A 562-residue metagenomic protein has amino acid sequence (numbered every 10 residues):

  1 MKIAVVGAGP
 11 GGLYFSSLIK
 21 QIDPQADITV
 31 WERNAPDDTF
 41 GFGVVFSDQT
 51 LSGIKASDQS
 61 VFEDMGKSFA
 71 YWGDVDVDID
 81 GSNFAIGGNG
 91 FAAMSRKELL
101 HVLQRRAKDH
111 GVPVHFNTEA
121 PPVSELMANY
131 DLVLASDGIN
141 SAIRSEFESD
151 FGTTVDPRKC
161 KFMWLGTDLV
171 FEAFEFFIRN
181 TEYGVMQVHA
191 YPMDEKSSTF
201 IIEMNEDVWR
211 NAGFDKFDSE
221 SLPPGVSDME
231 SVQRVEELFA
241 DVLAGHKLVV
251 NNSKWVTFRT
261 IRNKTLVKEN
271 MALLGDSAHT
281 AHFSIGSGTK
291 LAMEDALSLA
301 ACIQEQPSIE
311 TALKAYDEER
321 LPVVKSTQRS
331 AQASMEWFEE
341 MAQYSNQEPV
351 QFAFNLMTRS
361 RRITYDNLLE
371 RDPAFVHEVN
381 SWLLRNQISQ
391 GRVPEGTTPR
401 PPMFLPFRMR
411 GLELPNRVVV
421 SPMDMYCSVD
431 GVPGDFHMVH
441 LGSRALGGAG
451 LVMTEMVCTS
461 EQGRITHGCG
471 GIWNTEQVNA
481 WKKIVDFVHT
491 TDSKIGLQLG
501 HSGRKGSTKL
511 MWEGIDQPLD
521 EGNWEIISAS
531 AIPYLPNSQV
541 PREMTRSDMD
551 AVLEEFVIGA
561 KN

Functional and structural regions predicted by a protein language model:
M1-W72, G88-E98, G288: Glycine-rich FAD cofactor-binding loop and adjacent beta-loop-alpha segment at the N-terminus of flavoprotein
V5-L18, L134-A135, L165, K254-A333 (+1 more regions): Conserved mid-domain beta->alpha element of the FAD-binding
Q21, A301-R392: C-terminal helical "tail/cap" subdomain of flavin- and related membrane-associated enzymes
T29, M271-L273, V452: Residue-level marker for buried hydrophobic side chains located in beta-strands that build the well-ordered beta-sheet
D48-W164, G225, A374-R385: Conserved N-terminal helical subregion
S82, I86-N89, S95, H110 (+1 more regions): Conserved FAD/dinucleotide-binding core of flavoprotein oxidoreductases
S389-S502, T508-K509, P541: N-terminal capping/small domains of soluble enzymes
D486, K494, G500-N562: Non-globular sequence segments
